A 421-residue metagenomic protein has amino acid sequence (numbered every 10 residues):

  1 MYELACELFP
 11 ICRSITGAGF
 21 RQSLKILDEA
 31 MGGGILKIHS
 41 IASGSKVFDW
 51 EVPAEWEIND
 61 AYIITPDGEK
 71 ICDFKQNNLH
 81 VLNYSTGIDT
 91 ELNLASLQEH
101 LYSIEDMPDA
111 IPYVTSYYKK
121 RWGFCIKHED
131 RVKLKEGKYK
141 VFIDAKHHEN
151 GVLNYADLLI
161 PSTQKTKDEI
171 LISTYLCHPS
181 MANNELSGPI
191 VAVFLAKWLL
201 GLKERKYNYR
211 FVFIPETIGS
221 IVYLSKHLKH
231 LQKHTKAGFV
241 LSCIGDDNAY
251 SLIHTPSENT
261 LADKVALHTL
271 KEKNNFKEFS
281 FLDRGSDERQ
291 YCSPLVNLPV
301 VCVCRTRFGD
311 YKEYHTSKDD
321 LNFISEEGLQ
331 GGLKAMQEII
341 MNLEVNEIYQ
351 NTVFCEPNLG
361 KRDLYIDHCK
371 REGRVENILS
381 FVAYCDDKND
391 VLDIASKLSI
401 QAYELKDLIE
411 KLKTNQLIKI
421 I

Functional and structural regions predicted by a protein language model:
M1-I421: N-terminal hydrophobic/helix-forming segments and targeting peptides
